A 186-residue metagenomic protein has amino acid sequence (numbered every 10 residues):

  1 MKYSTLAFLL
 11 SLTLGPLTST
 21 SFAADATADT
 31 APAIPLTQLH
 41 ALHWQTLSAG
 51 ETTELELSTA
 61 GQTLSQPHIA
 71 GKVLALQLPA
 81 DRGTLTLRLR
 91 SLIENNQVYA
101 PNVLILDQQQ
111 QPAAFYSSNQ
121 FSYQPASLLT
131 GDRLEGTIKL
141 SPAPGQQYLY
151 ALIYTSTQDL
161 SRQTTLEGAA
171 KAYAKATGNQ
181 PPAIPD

Functional and structural regions predicted by a protein language model:
M1-F22: Gram-negative bacterial Sec-dependent N-terminal signal peptides
D25-L55, A60-Q62, Q109, Q146-D186: C-terminal edge strands of extracellular/lumenal beta-sandwich accessory domains
S58-A80: Non-catalytic, beta-strand-enriched accessory regions in extracellular/secretory proteins and membrane protein
A80-R88: Extended extracellular/luminal ectodomain segments enriched in beta-structured repeat modules
N95-N102: Short coil-to-beta strand junction motifs in C2/discoidin
F115-A126: Solvent-exposed serine/threonine-rich low-complexity stretches and specific carbohydrate-binding patches
T130-G145, T157-D159: Beta-sandwich interaction modules
